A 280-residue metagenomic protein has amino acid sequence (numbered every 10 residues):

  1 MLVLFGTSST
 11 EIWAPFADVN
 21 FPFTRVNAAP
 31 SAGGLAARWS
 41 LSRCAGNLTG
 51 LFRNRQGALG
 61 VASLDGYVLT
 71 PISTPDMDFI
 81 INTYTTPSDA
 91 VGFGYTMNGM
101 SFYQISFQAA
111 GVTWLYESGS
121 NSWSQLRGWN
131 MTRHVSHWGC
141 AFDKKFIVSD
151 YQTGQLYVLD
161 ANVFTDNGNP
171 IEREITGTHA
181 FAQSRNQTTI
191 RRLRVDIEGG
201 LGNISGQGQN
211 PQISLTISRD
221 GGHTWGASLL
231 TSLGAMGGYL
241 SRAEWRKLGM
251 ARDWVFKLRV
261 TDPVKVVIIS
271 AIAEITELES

Functional and structural regions predicted by a protein language model:
M1-V3, I12, F16, A90 (+2 more regions): Aspartyl protease catalytic domain
V3-A29: Surface-exposed extracellular loop regions of Gram-negative outer-membrane beta-barrel proteins
P30-L48, F52-S280: Beta-sheet repeat architectures centered on beta-propellers
